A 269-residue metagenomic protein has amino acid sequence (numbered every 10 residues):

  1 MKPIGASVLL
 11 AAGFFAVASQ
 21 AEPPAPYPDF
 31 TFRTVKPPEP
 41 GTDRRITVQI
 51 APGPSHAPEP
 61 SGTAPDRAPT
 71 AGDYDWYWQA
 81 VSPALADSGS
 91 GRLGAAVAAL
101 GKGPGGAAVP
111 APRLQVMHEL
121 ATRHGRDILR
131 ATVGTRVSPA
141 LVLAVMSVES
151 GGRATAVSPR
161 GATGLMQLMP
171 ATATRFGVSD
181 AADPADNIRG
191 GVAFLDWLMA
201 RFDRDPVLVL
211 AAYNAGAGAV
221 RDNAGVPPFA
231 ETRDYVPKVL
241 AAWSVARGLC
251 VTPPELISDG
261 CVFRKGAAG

Functional and structural regions predicted by a protein language model:
K2-T135, P139-L143, P237-G269: Cell-wall glycan-active module
A111-E119, D127-V133, A154-P159, T174-P184 (+2 more regions): Second-shell loop/turn segments in exported
D127-I128, T172, F194, A219: A general alpha-helix detector
P139, G152-A154: Extended amphipathic alpha-helical interaction segments
M146-G151, G190-F194, R204-A230, Y235-L240 (+2 more regions): Acidic helix/loop microenvironments that form the catalytic cleft of cell-wall polysaccharide enzymes
A156-V178, G190-L195, V236-V239: Substrate-binding/active-site groove segments that recognize and process beta-1,4-linked N-acetyl-hexosamine
